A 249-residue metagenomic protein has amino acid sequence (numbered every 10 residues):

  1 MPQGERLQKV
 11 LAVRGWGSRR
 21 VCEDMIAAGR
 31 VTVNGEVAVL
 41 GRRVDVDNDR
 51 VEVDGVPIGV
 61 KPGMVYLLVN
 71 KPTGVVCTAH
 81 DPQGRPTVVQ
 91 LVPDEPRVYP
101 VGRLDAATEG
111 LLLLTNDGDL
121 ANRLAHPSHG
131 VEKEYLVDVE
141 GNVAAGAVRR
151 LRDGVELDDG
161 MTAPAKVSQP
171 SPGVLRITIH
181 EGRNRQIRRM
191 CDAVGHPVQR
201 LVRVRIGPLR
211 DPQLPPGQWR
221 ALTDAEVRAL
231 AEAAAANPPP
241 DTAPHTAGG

Functional and structural regions predicted by a protein language model:
M1-G249: Basic, flexible Lys/Arg- and Gly-enriched helix-loop patches that mediate nucleic-acid binding at interfaces with rRNA
